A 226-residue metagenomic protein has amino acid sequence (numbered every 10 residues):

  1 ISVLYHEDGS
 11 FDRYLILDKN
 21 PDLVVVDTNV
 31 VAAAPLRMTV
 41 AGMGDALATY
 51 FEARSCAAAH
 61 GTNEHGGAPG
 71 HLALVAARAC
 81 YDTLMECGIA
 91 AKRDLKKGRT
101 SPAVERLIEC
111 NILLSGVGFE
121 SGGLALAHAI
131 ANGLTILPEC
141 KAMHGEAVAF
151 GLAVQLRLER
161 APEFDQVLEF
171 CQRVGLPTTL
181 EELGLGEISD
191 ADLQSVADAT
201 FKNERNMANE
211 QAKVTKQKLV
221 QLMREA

Functional and structural regions predicted by a protein language model:
I1-L72: A glycine/threonine-rich phosphate-anchoring loop and its flanking beta-alpha core in nucleotide/phosphate-binding
Y5-H6, V104-C110, L193-S195: Short, motif-level signal for alpha-helix interfacial/capping segments enriched in acidic residues and aromatics/proline
Y50, R54, L137, Q155-E159 (+2 more regions): Generic structural signal for hydrophobic core residues of well-folded globular domains
Y50, R54-A58, C87, A91 (+2 more regions): A short secondary-structure junction motif
G61-V174: Active-site segments that bind and position negatively charged phosphate/pyrophosphate groups
A161-A226: C-terminal charged capping/lid subdomain of soluble metabolic enzymes
